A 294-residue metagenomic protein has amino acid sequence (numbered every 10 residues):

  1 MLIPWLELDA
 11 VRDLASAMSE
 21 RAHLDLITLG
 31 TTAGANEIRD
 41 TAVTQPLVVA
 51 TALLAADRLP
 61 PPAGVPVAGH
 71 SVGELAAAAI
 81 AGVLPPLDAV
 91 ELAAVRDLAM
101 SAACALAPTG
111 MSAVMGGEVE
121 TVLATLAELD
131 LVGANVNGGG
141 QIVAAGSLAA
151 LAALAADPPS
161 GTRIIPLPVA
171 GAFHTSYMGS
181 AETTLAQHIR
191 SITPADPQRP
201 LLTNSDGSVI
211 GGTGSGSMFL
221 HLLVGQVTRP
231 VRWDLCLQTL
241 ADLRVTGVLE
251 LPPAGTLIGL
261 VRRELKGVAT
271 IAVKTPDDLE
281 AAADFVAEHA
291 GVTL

Functional and structural regions predicted by a protein language model:
M1-A68, A144: Helix-rich "cap/lid" substructures immediately adjacent to catalytic or cofactor-binding pockets
L2-P4, I80-A81, A155-A156, G259-R263 (+1 more regions): Short amphipathic alpha-helical segments
A10, L47, T51, A150 (+2 more regions): Charged catalytic carboxylate motif
M18, A52, G73, V114 (+5 more regions): Conserved small-residue
E20-L24, G34, A81-Q226: Alpha/beta catalytic cores of group-transfer enzymes, especially the acyltransferase/condensing modules of polyketide
T51-R58, P62-V67, G225-L294: Flexible, low-complexity segments
A52, V65-G73, A77, P85: Gly/Ala-rich beta-loop-alpha elbow adjacent to hydrolase catalytic centers
L75, E120, A149-A150, G255-T256 (+1 more regions): Short alpha-helical
